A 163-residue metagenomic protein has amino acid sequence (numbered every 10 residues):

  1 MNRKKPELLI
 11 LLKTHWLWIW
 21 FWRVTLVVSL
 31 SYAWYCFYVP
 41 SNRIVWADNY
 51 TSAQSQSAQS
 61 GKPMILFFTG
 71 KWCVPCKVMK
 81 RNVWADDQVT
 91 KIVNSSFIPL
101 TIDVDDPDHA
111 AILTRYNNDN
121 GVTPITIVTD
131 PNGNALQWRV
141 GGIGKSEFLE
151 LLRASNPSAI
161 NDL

Functional and structural regions predicted by a protein language model:
M1-I44: N-terminal targeting signals for export/organelle localization
W18, C73-C76: Disulfide-bonded cysteines in secreted/extracellular proteins and peptides
W46-P63: A short beta-strand-turn-helix
Q54, D87-N156: Thioredoxin-like thiol-disulfide oxidoreductase module
S60-C73: Short active-site neighborhood of thiol/selenol oxidoreductases, capturing the structured segment around
K77-R81: Detector for the c-type heme attachment site
P157-L163: Short, solvent-exposed mixed-charge patches
